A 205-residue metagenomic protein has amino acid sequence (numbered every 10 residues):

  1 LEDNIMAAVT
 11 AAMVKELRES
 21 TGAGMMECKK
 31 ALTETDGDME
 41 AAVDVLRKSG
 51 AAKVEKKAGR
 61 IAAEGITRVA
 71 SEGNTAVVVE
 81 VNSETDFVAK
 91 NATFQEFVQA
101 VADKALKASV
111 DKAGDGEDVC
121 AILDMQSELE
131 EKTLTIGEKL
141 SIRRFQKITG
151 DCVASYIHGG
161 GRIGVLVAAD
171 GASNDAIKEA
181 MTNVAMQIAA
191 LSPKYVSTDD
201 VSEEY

Functional and structural regions predicted by a protein language model:
D3, A7-Y205: N-terminal assembly/interaction segments in proteins that build large macromolecular machines
